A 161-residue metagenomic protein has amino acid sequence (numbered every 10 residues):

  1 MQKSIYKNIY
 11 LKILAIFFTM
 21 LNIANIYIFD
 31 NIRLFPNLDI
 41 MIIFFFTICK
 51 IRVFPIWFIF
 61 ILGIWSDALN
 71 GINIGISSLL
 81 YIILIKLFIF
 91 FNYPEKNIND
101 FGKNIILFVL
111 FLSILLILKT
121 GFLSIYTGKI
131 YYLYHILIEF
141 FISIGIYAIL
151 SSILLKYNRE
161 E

Functional and structural regions predicted by a protein language model:
M1-E161: Terminal, non-globular segments
